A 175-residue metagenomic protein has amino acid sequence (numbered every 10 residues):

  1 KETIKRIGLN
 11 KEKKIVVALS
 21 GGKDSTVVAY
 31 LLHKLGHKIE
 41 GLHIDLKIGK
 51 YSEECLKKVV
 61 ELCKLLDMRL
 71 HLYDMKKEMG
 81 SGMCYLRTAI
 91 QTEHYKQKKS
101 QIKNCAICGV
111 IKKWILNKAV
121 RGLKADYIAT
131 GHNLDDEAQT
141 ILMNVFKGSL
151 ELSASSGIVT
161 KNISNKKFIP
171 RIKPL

Functional and structural regions predicted by a protein language model:
K1-N165, K173: ATP-dependent adenylation/nucleotidyltransferase module used to activate substrates
